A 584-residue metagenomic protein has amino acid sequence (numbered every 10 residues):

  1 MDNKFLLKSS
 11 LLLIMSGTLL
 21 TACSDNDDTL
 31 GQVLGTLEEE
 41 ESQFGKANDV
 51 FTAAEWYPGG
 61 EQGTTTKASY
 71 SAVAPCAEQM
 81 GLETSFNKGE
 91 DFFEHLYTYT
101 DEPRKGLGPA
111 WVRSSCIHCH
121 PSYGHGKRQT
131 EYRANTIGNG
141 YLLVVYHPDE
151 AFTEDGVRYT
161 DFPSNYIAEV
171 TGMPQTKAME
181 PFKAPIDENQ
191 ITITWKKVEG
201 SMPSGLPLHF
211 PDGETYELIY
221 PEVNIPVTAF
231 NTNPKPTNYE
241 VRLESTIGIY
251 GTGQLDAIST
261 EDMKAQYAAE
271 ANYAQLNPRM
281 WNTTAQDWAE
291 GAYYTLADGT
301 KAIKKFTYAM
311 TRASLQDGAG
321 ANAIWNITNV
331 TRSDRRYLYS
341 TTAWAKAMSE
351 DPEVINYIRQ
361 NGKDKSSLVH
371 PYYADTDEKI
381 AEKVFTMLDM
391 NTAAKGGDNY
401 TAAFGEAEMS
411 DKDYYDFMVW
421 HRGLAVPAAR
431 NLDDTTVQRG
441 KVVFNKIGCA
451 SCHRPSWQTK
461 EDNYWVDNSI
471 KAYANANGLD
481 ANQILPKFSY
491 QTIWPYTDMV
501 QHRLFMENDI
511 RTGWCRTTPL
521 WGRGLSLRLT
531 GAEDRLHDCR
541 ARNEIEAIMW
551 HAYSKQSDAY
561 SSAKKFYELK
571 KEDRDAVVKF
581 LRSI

Functional and structural regions predicted by a protein language model:
M1-S10: Bacterial N-terminal signal peptides that target proteins for export
S10-T18: Bacterial N-terminal signal peptides
L20-A22: C-terminal motif of bacterial Sec signal peptides marking the signal peptidase cleavage site
D25: Short, conserved catalytic or interaction motifs in soluble domains
D28-N87, L96-M418, R422-T435, K446-I584: Electron-transfer interface patches adjacent to heme c in soluble/periplasmic c-type cytochromes and di-/multiheme
F93, V443-F444: Conserved short C-terminal alpha-helix that flanks the catalytic cleft of nucleotide-sugar-dependent
